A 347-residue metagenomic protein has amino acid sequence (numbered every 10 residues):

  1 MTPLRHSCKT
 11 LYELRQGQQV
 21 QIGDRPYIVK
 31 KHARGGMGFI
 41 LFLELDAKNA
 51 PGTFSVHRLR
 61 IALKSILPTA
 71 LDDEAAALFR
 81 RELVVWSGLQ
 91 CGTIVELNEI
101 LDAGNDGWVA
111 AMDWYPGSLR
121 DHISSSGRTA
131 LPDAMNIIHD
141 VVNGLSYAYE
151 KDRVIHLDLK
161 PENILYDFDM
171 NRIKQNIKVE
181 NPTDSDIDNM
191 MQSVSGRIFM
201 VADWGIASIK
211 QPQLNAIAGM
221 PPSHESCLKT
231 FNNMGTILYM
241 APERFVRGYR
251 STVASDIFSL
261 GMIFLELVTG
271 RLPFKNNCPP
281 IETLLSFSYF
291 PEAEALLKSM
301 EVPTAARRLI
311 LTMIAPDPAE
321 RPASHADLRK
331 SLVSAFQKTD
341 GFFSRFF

Functional and structural regions predicted by a protein language model:
A70-G88: AlphaC helix of the eukaryotic protein kinase fold
E96-W108: Short beta-strand micro-motifs within the conserved protein kinase catalytic domain, predominantly in the N-lobe
N105-S118: Conserved short submotifs of the Hanks-type protein kinase catalytic core that shape the nucleotide-binding pocket
I137-I138: Activation segment signature within eukaryotic-like protein kinase domains
Y149-D167, N181-D184: Catalytic-loop of the protein kinase fold
A218-E243: Conserved activation segment of eukaryotic-like protein kinases, specifically the C-terminal portion of the activation
E243-V253: Conserved end of the kinase activation segment
